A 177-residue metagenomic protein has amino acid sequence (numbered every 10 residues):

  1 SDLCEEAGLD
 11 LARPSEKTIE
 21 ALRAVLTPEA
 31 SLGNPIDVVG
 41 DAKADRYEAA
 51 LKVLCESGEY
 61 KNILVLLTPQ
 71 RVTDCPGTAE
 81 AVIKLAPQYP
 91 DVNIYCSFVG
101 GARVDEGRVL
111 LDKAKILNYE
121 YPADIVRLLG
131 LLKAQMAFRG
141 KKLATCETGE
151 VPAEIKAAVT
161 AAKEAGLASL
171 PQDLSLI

Functional and structural regions predicted by a protein language model:
S1-T68: Short glycine-cluster motifs
A7, P90, D112-K115: Short, structured coil segments at secondary-structure junctions
E59-Q70, N93-F98, P122, V126: Periplasmic-binding protein-like
Q70-D74, G101-A102: Short, small-residue-enriched loops and turns at beta-alpha junctions that line or gate enzyme active sites
P76-V82: Charged helix-capping and loop-helix junction motifs
P87, R127, L143-I177: N-terminal beta-alpha lobe that positions the nucleotide/phosphoryl donor in ATP/NTP-coupled carboxylate activation
S97-K115: Glycine-rich, charge-decorated loop segments at or immediately adjacent to ligand/cofactor-binding or catalytic sites
Y119-T148: A charged, well-structured terminal subsegment
